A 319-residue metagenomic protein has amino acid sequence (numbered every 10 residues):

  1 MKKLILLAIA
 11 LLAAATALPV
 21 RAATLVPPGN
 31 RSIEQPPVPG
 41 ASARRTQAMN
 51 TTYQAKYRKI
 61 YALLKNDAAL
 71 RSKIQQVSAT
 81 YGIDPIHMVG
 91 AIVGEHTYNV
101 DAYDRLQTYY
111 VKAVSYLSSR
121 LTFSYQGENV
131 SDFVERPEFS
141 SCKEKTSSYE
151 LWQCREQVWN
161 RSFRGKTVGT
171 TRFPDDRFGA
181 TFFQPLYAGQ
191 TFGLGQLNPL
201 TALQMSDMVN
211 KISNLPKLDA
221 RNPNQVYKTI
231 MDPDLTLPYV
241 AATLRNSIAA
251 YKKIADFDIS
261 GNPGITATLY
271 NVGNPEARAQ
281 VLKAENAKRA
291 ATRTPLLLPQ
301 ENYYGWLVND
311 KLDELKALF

Functional and structural regions predicted by a protein language model:
K2-A8: Sec-dependent signal peptide recognition, specifically the positively charged N-region followed immediately by
A8-A15: Bacterial N-terminal signal peptides
L18-A22: Sec/Tat signal peptide C-region and signal peptidase I cleavage site
A23-Q75, V100-N129, V134, Q225-D232: N-terminal export signals and maturation junctions of secreted/periplasmic proteins
I60-R71, T80-P85, Y103, R136 (+5 more regions): Solvent-exposed, acidic/flexible segments
P85-I92, H96-M205, A220: Acidic/His-rich structured neighborhood in mature extracellular/periplasmic domains
D104-R105, Y110-S131, G261-F319: Catalytic and substrate-binding regions of cell-wall glycan-acting enzymes that process beta-1,4-linked
K145-T146, W152-N160, F173-R177, Q184-S260 (+2 more regions): Alpha-helical segment that forms one wall of the substrate-binding/catalytic cleft in peptidoglycan-active domains
